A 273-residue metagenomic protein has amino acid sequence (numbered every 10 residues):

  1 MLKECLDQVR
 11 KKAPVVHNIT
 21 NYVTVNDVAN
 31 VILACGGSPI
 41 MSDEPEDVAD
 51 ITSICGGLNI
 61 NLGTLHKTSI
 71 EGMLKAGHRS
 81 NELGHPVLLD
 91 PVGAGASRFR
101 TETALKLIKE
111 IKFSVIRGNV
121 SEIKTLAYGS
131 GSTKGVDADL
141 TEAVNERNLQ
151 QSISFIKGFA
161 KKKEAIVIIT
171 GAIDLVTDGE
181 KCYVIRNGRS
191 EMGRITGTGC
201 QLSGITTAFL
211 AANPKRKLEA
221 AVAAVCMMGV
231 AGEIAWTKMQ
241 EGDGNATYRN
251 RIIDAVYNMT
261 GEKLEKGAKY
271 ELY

Functional and structural regions predicted by a protein language model:
M1-M41: Glycine-rich phosphate/adenosyl-contacting loop at the front of the ribokinase-like
V31-G84, L89: Active-site cofactor/substrate anionic-group-binding motifs, chiefly glycine- and Lys/Arg-rich phosphate-binding loops
S69-G118: Glycine/small-residue-rich loop that forms an oxyanion/phosphate-binding "nest" at active or ligand-binding sites
T101-C182: Conserved phosphate/ATP/ADP-binding segment of small-molecule kinases
F155-A160, K217-G232, I252-I253: Short, well-structured alpha-helical segments that form the helix of a local strand-helix-strand
I185-T196: Short pre-catalytic strand/loop immediately N-terminal to key active-site residues, enriched for Gly-Thr
R194-C226: Short, small-residue alpha-helix embedded
V230-Y273: Charged C-terminal helix
